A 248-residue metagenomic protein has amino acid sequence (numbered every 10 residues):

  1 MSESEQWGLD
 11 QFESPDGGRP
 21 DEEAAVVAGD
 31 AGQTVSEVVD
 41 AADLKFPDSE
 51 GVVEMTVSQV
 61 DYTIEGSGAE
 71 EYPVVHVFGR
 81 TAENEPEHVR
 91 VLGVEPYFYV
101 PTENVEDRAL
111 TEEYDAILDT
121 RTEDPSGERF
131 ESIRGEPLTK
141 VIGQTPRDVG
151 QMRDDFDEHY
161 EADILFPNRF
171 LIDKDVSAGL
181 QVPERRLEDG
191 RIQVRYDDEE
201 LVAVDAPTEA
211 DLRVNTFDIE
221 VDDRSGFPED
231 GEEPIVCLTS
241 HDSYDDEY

Functional and structural regions predicted by a protein language model:
M1-Y248: The two-metal-ion catalytic cores of nucleic-acid processing enzymes
